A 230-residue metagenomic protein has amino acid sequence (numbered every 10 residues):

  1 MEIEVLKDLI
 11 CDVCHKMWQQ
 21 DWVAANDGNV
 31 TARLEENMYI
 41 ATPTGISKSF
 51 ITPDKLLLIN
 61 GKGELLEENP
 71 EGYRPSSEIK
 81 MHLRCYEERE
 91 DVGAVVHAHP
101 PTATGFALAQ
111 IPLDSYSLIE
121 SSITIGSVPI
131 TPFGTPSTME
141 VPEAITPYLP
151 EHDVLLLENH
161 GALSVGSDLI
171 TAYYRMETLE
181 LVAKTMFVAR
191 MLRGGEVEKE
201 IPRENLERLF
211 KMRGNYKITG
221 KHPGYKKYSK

Functional and structural regions predicted by a protein language model:
M1-K230: Glycine-rich flexible loops
